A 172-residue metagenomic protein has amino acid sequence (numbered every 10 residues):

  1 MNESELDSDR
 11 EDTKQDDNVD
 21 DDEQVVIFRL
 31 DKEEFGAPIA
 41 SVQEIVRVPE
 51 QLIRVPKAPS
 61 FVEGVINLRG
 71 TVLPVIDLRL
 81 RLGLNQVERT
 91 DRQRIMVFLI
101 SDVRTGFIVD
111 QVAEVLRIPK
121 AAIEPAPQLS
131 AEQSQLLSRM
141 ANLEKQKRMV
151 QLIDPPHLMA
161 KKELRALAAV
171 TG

Functional and structural regions predicted by a protein language model:
M1-G172: An acidic, low-aromatic, low-complexity terminal/linker signal
